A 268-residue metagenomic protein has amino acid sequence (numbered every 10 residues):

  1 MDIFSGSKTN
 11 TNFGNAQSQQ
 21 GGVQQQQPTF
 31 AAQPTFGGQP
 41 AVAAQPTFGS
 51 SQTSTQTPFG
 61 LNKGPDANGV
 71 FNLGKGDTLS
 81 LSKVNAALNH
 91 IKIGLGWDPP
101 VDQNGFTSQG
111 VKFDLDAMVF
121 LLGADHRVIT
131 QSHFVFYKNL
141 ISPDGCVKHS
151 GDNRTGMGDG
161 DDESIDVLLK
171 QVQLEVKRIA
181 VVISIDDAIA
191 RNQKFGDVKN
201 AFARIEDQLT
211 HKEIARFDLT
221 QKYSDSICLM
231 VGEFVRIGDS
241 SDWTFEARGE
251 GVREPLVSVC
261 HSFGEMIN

Functional and structural regions predicted by a protein language model:
D2-N268: Intrinsic-disorder/low-complexity signal
